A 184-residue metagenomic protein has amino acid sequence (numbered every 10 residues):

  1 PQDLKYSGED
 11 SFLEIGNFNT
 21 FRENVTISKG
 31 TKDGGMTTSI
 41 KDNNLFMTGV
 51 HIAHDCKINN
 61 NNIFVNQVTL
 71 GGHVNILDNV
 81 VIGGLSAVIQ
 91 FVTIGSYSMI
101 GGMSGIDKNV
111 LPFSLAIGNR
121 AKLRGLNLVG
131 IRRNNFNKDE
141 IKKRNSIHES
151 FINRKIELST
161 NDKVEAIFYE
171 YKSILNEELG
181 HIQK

Functional and structural regions predicted by a protein language model:
P1-K122: Structural signal for interior beta-strand "rungs" in well-ordered beta-sheet cores of soluble enzyme domains
K5-Y6, F12, F18, F113 (+1 more regions): Terminal amphipathic alpha-helical/low-complexity segments used for targeting or macromolecular assembly
